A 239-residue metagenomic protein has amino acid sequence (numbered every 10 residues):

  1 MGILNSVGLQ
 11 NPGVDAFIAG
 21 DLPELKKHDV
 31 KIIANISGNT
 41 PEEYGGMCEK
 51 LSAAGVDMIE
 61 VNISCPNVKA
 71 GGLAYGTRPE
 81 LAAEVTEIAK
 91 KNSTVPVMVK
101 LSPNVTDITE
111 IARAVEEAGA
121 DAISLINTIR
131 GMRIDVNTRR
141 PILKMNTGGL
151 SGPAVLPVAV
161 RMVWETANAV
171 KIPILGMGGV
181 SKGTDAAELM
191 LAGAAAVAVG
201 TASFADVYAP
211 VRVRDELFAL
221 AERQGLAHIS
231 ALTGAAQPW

Functional and structural regions predicted by a protein language model:
M1-V30: Glycine-rich, positively charged N-terminal anion/phosphate-binding segment
A16, I88, A114, E165 (+4 more regions): Alpha-helical scaffold segments in soluble metabolic enzymes
P23-K27, A53, K91-T94, N168-K171 (+2 more regions): Generic secondary-structure signature for well-ordered alpha-helical cores
N39-L175, S181-V199: Alpha/beta enzyme core
I134-G148, M190, S203-A227: C-terminal helical cap(s) of enzyme catalytic domains, especially alpha/beta-barrels
V180-K182, F204-A205: Short Gly/Pro-enriched loop/turn and capping motifs at secondary-structure junctions
S230-W239: A short, charged, Gly/Pro-tolerant segment at domain boundaries
